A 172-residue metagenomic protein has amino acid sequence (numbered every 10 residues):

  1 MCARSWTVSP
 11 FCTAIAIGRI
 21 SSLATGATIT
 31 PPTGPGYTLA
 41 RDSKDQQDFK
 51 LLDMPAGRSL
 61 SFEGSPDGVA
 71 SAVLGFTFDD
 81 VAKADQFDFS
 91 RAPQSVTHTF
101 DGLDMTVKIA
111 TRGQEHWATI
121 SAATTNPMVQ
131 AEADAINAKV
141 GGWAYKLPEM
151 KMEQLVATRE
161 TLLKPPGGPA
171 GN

Functional and structural regions predicted by a protein language model:
M1-N172: Secondary-structure "cap/kink" motif recognition
